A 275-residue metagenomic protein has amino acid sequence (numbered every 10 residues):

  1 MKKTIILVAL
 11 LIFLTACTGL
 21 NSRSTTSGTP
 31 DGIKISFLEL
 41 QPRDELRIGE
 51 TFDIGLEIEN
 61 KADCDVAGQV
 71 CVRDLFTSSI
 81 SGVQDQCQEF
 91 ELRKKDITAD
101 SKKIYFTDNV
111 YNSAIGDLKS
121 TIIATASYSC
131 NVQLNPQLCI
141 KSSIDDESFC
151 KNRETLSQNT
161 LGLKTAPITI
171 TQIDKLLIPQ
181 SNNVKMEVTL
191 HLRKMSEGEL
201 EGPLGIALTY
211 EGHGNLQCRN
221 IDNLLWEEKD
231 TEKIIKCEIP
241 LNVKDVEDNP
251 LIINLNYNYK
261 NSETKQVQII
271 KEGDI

Functional and structural regions predicted by a protein language model:
M1-R23: Secretory targeting signatures
T18-I275: Non-catalytic macromolecular-recognition regions in eukaryotic signaling proteins
